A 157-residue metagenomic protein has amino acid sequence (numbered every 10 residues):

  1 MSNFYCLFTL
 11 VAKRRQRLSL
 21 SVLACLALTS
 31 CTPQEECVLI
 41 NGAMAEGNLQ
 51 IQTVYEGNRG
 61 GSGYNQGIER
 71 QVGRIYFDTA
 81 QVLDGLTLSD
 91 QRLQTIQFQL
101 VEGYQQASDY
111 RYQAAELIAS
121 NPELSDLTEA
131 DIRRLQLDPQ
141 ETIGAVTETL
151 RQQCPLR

Functional and structural regions predicted by a protein language model:
S2-L20: Bacterial N-terminal signal peptides that target proteins for export
V22-C25: Hydrophobic helical h-region of N-terminal Sec-dependent signal peptides in bacterial secretory/periplasmic proteins
A27-S30: C-terminal motif of bacterial Sec signal peptides marking the signal peptidase cleavage site
T32-Q34: Bacterial signal peptide processing site
L39-C154: Alpha-helical segments in soluble extracytoplasmic regions
